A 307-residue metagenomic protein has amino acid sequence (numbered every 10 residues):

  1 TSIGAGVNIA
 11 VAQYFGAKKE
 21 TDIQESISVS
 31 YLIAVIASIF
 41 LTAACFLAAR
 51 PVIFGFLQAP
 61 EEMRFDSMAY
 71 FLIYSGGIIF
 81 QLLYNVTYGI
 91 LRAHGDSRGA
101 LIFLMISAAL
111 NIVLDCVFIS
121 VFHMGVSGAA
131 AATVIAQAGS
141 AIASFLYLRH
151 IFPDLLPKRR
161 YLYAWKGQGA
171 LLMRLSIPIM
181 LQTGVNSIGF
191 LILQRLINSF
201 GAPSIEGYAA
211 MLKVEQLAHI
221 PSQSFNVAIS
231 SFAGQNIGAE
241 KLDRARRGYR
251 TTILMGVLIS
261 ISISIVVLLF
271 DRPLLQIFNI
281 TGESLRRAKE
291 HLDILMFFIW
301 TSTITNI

Functional and structural regions predicted by a protein language model:
T1-T42, Q81-A100, G207-D271, T305-I307: Small-residue-rich hydrophobic transmembrane alpha-helices
A34, Y74, A100, L104 (+7 more regions): Residue-level signature of transmembrane alpha-helical cores of multipass secondary-active transporters and flippases
F40-M68, L72, S262-K289: Short membrane-interface helical motifs at transmembrane helix boundaries in multi-pass membrane transporters
T42, N111-C116, A141-F145, L217-I220 (+1 more regions): Hydrophobic transmembrane alpha-helices of multi-pass small-molecule transporters
I53-E61, V117-M124, G184-L217, Q235 (+1 more regions): Helix-terminus/linker motif at the lipid-water interface of multi-pass membrane proteins
E61-Y84, Q216, G282-T305: Alpha-helical transmembrane segments of multi-pass membrane proteins
A108-I142, D271-P273, R286: Membrane-interface helix-loop junctions in multi-pass transport and translocation proteins
T133, I142-N186: Interhelical loop/hinge segments that connect adjacent transmembrane helices in multipass membrane
